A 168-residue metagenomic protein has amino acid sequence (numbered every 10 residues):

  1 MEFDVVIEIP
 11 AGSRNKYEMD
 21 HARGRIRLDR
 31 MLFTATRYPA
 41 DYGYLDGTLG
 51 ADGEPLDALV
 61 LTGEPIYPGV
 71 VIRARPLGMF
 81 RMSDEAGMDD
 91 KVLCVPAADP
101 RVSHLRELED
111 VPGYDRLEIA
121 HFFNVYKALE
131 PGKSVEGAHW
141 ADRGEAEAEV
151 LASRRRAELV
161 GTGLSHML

Functional and structural regions predicted by a protein language model:
M1-L168: Hydrophobic N-terminal alpha-helices or hydrophobic patches in metabolic proteins across all domains of life
